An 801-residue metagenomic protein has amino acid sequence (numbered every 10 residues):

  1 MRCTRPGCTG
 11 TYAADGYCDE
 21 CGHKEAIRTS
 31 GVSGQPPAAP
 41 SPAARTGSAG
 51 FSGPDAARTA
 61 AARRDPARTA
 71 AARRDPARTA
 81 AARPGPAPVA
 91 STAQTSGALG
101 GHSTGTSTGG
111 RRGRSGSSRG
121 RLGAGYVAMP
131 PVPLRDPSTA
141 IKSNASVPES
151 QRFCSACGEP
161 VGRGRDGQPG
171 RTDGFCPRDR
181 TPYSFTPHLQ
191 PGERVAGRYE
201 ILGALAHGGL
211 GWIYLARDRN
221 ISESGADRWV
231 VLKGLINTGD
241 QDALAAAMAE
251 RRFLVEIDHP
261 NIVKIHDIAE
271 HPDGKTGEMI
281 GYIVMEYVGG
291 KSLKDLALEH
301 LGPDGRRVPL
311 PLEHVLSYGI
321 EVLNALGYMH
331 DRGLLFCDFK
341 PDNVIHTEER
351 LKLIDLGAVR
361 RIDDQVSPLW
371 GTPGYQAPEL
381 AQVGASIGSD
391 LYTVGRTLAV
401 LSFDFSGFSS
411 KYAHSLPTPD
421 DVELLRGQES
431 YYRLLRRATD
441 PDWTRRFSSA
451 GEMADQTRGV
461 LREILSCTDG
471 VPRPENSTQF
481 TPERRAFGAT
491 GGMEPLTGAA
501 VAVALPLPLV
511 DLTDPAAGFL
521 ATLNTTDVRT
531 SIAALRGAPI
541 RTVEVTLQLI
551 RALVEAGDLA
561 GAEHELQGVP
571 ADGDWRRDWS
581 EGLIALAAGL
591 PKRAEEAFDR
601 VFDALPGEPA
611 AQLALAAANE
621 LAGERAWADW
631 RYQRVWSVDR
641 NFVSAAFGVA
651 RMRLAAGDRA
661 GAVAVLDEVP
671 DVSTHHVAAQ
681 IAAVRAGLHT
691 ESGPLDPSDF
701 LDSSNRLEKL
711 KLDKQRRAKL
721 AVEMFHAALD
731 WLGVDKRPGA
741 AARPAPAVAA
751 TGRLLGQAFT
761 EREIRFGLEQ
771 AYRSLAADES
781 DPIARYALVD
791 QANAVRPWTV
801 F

Functional and structural regions predicted by a protein language model:
I201-G209, I213: Protein kinase glycine-rich loop
Y214-R217, E223-I236: Glycine-rich ATP phosphate-binding loop
I236-E256: AlphaC helix of the eukaryotic protein kinase fold
K264-G281: Short beta-strand micro-motifs within the conserved protein kinase catalytic domain, predominantly in the N-lobe
T276-S292, L296: Conserved short submotifs of the Hanks-type protein kinase catalytic core that shape the nucleotide-binding pocket
Y318-G319: Activation segment signature within eukaryotic-like protein kinase domains
V322-L334: Protein kinase catalytic-loop region centered on the HRD/HxD motif
C467-L549: Regulatory extensions appended to serine/threonine kinase catalytic cores
